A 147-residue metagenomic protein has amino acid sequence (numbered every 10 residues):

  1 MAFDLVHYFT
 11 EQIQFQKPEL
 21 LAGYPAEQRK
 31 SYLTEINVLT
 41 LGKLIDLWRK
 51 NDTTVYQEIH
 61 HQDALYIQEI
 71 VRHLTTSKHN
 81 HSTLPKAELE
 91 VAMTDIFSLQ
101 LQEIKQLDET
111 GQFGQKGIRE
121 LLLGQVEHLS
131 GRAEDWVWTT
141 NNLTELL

Functional and structural regions predicted by a protein language model:
M1-L147: Amphipathic alpha-helical interaction segments
